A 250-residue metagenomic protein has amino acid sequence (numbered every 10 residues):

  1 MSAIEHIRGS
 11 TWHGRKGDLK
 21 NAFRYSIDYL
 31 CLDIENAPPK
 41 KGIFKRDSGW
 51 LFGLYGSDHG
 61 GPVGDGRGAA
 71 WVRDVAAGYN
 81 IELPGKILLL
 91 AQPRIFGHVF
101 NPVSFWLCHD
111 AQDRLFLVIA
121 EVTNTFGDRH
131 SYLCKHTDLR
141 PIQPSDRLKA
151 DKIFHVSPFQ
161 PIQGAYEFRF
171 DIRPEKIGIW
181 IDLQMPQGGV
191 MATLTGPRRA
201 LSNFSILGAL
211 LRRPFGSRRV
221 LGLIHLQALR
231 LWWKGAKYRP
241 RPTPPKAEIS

Functional and structural regions predicted by a protein language model:
M1-S250: Mature, function-bearing regions of proteins
